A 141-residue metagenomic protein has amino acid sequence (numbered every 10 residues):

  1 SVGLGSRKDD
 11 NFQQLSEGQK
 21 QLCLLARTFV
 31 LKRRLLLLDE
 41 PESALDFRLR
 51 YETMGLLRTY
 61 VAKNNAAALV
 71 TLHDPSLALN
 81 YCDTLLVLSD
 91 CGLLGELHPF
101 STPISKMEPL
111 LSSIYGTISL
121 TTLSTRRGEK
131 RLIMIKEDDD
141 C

Functional and structural regions predicted by a protein language model:
S1-R7: Conserved ABC ATPase "signature" region
N11-L15: Conserved ABC ATPase signature
L36-E40: Catalytic Walker B motif of ABC-type/P-loop ATPase nucleotide-binding domains
F47-L49: Helix N-cap at the start of a conserved alpha-helix in ABC-type nucleotide-binding domains
Y51-K63: Helical segment within the ABC ATPase nucleotide-binding domain
L72-H73: H-loop/switch region of ABC-family ATPase nucleotide-binding domains
L88-T117: Conserved beta-strand-loop-alpha-helix hinge in the C-terminal portion of ABC ATPase nucleotide-binding domains
